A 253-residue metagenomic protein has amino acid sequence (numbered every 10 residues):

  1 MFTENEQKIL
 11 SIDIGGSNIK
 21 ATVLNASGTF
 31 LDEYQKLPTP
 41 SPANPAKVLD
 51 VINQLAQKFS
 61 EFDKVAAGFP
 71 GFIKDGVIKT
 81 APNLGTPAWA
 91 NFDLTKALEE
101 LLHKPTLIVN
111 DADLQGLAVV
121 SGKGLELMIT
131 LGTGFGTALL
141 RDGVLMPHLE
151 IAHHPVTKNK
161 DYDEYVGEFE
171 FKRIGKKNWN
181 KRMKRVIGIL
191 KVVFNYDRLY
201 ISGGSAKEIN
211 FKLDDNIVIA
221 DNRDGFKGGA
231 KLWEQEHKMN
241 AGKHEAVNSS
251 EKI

Functional and structural regions predicted by a protein language model:
F2-K47, K58, V144-R173: Short glycine-rich, Thr/Ser-proximal phosphate-binding strand/loop in the N-terminal lobe of ATP-dependent enzymes
I12-S17, I129-G134, G204: A short acidic Gly-Thr/Ser loop motif
N18, L190-N222: Glycine-rich phosphate-binding loops at beta-strand->alpha-helix junctions
I19-V23, G71, L117, F135-L140: Short beta-strand scaffold segments in enzyme catalytic cores
E33-Q35, P40-Q57, D63-V65, F72-V119 (+3 more regions): Glycine-rich phosphate-binding loop and adjoining helix at the ATP-binding site of ATP-dependent phosphoryl-transfer
V65-G71, L131-T133, D197-A206: Glycine-rich beta-strand-to-loop/alpha-helix junction loops that act as flexible
G124-L127, T133-V156: Anionic-ligand binding region
E150-K191, I217-A241, E251-I253: Helical "lid/coupling" subdomains associated with nucleotide-phosphate turnover
